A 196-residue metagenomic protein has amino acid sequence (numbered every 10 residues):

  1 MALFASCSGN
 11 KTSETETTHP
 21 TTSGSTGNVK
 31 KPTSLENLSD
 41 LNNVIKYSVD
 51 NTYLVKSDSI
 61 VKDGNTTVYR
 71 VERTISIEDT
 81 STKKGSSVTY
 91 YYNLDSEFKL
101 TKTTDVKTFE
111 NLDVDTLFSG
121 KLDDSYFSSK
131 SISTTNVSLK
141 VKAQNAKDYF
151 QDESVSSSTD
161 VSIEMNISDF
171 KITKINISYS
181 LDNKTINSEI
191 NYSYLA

Functional and structural regions predicted by a protein language model:
A2-N65: N-terminal leader/targeting segments and the immediate start of mature chains
S39-D40, S48-Y53, D63-T66, E72-S86 (+2 more regions): Short, solvent-exposed coil/turn segments at beta-strand boundaries
N43-N51, V55-D58, G85-S87, F127-T134 (+1 more regions): Generic structural motif
K46-Y47, V55-S57, K62, Y69 (+3 more regions): Generic recognition of long tandem-repeat/solenoid scaffolds
V55-K56, I77, T89-Y91, G120-S133 (+3 more regions): Buried hydrophobic residues that stabilize the cores of well-folded domains
I60-G120: An acidic-aromatic
V61-N65, T135, L139-A196: Gly/Pro-enriched, hydrophobic low-complexity segments that function as extracytoplasmic propeptides/linkers
L94-S156: Flexible, processing/modification-adjacent segments and terminal tails in exported/periplasmic/extracellular proteins
